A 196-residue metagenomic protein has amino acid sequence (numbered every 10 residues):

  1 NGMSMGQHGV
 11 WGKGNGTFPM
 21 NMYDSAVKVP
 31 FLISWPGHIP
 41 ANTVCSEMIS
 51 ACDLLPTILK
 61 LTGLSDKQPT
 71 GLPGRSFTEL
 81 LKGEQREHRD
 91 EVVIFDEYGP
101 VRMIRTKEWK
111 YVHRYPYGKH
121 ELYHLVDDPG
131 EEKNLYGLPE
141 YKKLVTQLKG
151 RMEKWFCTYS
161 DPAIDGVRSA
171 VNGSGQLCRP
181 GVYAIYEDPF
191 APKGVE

Functional and structural regions predicted by a protein language model:
N1-P40, S50: Histidine-centered active-site microenvironments of extracellular/periplasmic hydrolases and transferases
Q7, I33, E79, R105-T106 (+1 more regions): Conserved hydrophobic "DFG−1" position in protein kinase catalytic cores
N21-V29, F95-G137, S174-E196: C-terminal, low-complexity/hydrophilic appendages and adjacent surface loops of extracellular/periplasmic anionic
P30, P36, L55-P56, P129: Proline-centered helix-kink/hinge sites
H38-I104, Y141-G150, I164-S169: Polar, surface-exposed loop/tail segments that function as active-site lids or cofactor/substrate-recognition elements
L54, L135-E196: Long, internal low-complexity/basic segments
